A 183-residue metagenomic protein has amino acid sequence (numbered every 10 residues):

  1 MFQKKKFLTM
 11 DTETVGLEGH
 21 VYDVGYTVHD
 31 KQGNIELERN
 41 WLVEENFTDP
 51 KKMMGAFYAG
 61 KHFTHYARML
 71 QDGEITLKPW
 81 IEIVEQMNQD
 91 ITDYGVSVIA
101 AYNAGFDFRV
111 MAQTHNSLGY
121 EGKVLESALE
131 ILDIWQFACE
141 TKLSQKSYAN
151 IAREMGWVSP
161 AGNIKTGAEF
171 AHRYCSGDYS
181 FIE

Functional and structural regions predicted by a protein language model:
F2-F108, A112, R173: Conserved non-catalytic scaffold segment of RNase H-like nuclease domains
W41-E45, L125-K142: A short, structured active-site edge motif that brings together acidic residues
M69-E74, Y120-L125, Y179-E183: Short, polar/flexible loop-turn hinges at active-site or ligand-entry regions and domain interfaces
Y94-G105, R109-H115, E154-E183: Acidic, Mg2+-coordinating catalytic module of metal-dependent nucleases/exonucleases that use a two-metal-ion mechanism
F106-L132: Substrate-recognition/cap helix-loop segment adjacent to the acidic, metal-dependent catalytic center of Asp-based
L132-S159: Short alpha-helix plus adjacent loop in nuclease-associated cores
